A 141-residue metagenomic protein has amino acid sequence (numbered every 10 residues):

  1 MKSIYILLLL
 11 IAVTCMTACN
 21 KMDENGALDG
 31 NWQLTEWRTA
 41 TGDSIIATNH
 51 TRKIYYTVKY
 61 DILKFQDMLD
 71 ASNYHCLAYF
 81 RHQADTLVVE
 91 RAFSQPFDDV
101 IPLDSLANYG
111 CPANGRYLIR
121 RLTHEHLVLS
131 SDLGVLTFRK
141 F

Functional and structural regions predicted by a protein language model:
I4-V13: Sec-dependent N-terminal signal peptides
T14-A18: C-terminal motif of bacterial Sec signal peptides marking the signal peptidase cleavage site
C19-Q33: N-terminal helix-cap/turn-to-beta initiation motif at the start of protein domains
R38-D43, N49, K59-H124: Contiguous, well-ordered beta-strand patches that form the walls/edges of small beta-barrel/beta-sandwich domains
R52: An amphipathic, hydrophobic-aromatic interaction surface with interspersed Lys/Arg that forms lipid/phosphate-bearing
S130-F141: Short, low-complexity, Pro/Ser/Thr/Gly-rich segments in the mature regions of secreted, periplasmic
